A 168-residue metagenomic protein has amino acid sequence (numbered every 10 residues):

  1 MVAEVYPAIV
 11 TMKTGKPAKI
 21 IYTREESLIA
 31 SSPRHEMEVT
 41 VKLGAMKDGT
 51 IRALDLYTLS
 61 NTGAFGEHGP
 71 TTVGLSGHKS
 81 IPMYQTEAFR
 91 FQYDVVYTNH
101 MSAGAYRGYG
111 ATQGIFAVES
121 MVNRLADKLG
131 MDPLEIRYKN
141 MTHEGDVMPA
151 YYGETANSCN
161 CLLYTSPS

Functional and structural regions predicted by a protein language model:
M1-S166: Structural alpha/beta core scaffold segments of enzyme domains
